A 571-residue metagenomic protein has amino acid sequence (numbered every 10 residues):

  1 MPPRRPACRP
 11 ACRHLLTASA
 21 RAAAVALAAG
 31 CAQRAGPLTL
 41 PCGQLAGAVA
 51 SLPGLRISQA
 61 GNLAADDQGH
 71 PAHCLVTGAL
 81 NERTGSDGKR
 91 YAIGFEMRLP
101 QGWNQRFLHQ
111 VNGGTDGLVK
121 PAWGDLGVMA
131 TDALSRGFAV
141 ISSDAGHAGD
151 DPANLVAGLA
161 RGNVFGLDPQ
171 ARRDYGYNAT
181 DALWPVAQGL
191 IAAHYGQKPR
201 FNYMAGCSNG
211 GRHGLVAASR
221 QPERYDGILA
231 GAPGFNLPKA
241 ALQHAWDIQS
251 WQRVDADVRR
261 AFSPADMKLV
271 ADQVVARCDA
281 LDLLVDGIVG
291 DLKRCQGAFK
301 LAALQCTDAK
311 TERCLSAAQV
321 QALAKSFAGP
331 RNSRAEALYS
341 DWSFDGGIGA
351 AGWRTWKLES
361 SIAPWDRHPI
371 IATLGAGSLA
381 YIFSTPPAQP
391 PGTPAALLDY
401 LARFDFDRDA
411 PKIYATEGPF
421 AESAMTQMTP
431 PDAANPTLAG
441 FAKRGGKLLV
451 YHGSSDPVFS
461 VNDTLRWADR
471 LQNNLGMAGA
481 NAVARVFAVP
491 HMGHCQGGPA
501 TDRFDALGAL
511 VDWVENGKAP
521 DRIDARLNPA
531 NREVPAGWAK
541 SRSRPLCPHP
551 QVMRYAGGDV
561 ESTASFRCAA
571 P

Functional and structural regions predicted by a protein language model:
C8-A32: Gram-negative bacterial Sec-dependent N-terminal signal peptides
C31-R106, L118-V128, A271, L284-V289 (+3 more regions): Catalytic-loop region of hydrolases
S86-R90, V119-D125, D151-G162, L215-R220 (+7 more regions): Short, solvent-exposed loop/turn and secondary-structure capping segments
N104, G114-G196, L242-Q243, S250-R253 (+5 more regions): Cap/lid segment of the alpha/beta-hydrolase catalytic domain
Q197-S208: Alpha/beta-hydrolase fold nucleophile elbow
G206-G210, G214, D456: Gly/Ala-rich beta-loop-alpha elbow adjacent to hydrolase catalytic centers
V216-A218, E223-S333, A488: A catalytic-pocket lid/entrance helix-loop region that shapes and gates access to the active site across common
L449-H452: Short beta-strand/loop motif that positions the catalytic acidic residue of the alpha/beta-hydrolase fold
